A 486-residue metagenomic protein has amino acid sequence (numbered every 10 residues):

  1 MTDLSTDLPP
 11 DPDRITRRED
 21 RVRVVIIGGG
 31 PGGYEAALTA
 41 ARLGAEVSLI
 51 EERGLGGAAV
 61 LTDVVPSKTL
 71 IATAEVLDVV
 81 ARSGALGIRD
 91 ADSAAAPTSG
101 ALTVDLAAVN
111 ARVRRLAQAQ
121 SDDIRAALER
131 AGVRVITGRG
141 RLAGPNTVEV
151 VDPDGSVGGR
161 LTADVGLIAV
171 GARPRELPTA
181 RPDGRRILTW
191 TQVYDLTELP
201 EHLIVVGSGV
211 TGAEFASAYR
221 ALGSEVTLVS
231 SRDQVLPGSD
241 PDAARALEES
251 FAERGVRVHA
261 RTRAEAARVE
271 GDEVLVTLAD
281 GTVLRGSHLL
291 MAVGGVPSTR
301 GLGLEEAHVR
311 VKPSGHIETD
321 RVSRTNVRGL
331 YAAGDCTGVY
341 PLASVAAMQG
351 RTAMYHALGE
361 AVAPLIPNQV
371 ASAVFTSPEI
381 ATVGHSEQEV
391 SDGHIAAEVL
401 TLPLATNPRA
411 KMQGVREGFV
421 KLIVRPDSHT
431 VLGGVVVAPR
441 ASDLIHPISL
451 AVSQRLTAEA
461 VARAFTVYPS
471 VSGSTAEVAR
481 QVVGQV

Functional and structural regions predicted by a protein language model:
T2-V22, L38-A45, I50-L199, T227 (+6 more regions): Glycine-rich flavin
T16-G32, L199-G209: Beta1/beta-strand and adjacent pyrophosphate-binding region of the FAD-binding site in flavoprotein oxidoreductases
V25-G32, A36-R53, A58, V65 (+3 more regions): Flexible, glycine-rich terminal cap/loop adjacent to redox cofactors in electron-transfer oxidoreductases
V25-I27, G140, R160-G171, V205-V206 (+4 more regions): Short hydrophobic core segments
G28-G33, G171, G207-G212, G294 (+2 more regions): Conserved phosphate-binding and hydrolysis motifs of nucleotide-dependent enzymes
A37, A41, A216-A221: Gly/Ala-rich phosphate-binding loop of Rossmann-like dinucleotide-binding domains, activating on the conserved
G184-P200, V283-G359: FAD-site-proximal beta/loop scaffold in flavoenzymes
S239-A246, A333-E389, A460, Y468-V486: A conserved FAD-binding loop/helix module that cradles the flavin
